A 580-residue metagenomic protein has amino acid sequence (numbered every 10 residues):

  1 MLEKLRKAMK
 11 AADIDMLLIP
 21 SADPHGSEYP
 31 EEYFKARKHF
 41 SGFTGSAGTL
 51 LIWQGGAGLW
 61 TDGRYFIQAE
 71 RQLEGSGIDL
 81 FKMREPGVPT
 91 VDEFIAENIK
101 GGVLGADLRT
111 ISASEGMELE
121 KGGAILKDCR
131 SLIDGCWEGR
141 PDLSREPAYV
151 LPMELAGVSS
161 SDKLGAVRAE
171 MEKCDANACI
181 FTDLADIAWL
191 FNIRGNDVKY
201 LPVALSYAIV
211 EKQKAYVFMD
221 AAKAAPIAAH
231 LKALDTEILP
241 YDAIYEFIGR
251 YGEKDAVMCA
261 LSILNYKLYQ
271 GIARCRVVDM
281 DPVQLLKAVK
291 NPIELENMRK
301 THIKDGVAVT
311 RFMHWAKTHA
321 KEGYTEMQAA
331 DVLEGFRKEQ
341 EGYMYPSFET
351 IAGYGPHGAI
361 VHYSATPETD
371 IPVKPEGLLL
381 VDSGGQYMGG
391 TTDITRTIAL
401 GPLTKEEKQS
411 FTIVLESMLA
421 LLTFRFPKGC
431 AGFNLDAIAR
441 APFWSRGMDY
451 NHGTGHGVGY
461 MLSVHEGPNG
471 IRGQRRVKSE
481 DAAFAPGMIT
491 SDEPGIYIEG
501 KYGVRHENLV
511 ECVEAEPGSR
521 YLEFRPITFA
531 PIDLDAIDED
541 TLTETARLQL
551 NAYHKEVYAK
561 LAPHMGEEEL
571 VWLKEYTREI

Functional and structural regions predicted by a protein language model:
M1-I580: Active-site neighborhoods and metal-handling regions in enzymes and metal-associated proteins
